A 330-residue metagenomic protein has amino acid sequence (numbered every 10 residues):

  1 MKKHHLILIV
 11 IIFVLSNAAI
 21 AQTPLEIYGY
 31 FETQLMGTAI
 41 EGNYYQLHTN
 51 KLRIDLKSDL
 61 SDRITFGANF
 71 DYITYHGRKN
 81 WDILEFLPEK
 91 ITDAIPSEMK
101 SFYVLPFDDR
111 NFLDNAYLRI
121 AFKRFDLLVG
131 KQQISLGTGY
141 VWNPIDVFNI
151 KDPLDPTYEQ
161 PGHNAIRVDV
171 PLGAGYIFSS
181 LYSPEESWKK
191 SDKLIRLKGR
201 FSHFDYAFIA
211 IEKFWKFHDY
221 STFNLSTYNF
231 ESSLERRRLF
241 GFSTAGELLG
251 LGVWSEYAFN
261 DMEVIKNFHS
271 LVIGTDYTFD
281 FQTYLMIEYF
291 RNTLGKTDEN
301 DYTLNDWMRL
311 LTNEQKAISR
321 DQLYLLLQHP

Functional and structural regions predicted by a protein language model:
L8-S16: Bacterial N-terminal signal peptides
Q22-I40, A68, Y176: Transmembrane beta-strand segments of Gram-negative outer membrane beta-barrel proteins
E26-I27, R124, P153-E299: Signature for the C-terminal beta-barrel architecture of outer-membrane proteins
Y30-E32, L47-K51, R110-N115, H163 (+4 more regions): Transmembrane beta-barrel architecture of outer-membrane proteins
L35-A39, P96-F102, F148-D152, F223-Y228 (+2 more regions): Extracytoplasmic loops and strand-loop junctions of Gram-negative outer membrane beta-barrel proteins
Q46-H48, D82-I91, P144-I150, F223-Y228 (+2 more regions): Flexible, surface-exposed loop regions and adjacent strand-edge segments of Gram-negative outer-membrane beta-barrel
K57-F178, K198-R200: Outer membrane beta-barrel
Q282-P330: C-terminal structural cap/anchor segments
